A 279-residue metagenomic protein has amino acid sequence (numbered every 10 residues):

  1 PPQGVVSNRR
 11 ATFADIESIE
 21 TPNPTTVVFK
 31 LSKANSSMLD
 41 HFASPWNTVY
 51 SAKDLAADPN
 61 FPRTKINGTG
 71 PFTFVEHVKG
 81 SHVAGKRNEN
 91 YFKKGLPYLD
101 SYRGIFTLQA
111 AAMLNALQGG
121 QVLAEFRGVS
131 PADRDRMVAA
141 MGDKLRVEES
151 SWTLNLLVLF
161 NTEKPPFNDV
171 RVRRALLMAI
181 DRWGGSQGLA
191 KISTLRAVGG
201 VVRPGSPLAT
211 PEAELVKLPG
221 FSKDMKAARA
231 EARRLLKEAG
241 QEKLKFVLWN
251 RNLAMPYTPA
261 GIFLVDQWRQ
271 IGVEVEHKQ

Functional and structural regions predicted by a protein language model:
P1, P24-K30, G70-P71, L99-S101 (+4 more regions): Alpha-helical secondary-structure segments
P2-G4, R9, S18-I19, V75-K86 (+2 more regions): Extracellular/periplasmic solute-recognition and catalytic clefts
S7-K53: Surface-exposed binding/hinge segments that line and control ligand-binding clefts or catalytic entry sites
A14, P24, N67, R103-N115 (+3 more regions): Short helix-initiation/N-cap motifs at beta->coil->alpha
P24-T25, S32-S36, S44, H77-K79 (+8 more regions): Solvent-exposed coil/turn segments that connect beta secondary-structure elements in extracytoplasmic/periplasmic
T25-V27, Q118-G128, D143, L264-Q267 (+1 more regions): Alpha-to-beta junction loops
K79, Q109, M225, R229-Q279: Ligand/substrate-recognition segments at binding pockets and active sites
R196-L235, A254-Y257: Structural transition elements
